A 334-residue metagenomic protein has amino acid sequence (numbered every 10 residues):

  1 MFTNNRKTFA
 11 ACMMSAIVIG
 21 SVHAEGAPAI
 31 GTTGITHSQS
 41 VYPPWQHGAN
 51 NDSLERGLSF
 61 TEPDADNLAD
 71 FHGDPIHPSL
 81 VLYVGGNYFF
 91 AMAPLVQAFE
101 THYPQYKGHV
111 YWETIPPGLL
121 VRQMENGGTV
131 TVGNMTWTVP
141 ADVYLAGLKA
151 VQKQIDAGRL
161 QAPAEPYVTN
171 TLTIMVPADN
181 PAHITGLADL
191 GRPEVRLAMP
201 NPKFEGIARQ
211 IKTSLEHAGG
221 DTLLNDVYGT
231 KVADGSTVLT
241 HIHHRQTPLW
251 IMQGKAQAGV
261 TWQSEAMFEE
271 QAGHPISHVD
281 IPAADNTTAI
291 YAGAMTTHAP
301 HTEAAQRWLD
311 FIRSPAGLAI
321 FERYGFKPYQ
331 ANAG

Functional and structural regions predicted by a protein language model:
M1-F2, V22-G26: Basic/polar N-terminal segments that are highly enriched at the extreme N-terminus, encompassing both cleavable
F2-A10: Bacterial N-terminal signal peptides that target proteins for export
A10-G20: Bacterial N-terminal signal peptides
E25-H109, G118-E125, N134-P140, L148-K149 (+3 more regions): Exported/periplasmic ABC-transporter solute-binding proteins
Y111-E113, L145: Phosphate-/polyanion-interacting regions in eukaryotic proteins
T129-V130: Helical hinge/lid and interdomain linker segments adjacent to catalytic or ligand-binding clefts that mediate domain
R159-L160: Hydrophobic/aromatic-rich structural module bridging two neighboring secondary-structure elements via a short loop
P163-Y167: Short, glycine-/small- and polar/acidic-enriched structural segments that line small-molecule recognition paths
